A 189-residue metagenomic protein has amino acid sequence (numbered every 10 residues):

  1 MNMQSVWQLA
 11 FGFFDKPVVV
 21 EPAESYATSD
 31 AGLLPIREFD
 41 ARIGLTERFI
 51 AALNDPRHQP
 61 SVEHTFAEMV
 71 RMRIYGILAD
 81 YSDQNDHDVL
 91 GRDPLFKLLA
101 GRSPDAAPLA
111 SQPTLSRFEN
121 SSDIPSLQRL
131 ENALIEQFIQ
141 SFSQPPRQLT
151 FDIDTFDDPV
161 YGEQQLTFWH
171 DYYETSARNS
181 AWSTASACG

Functional and structural regions predicted by a protein language model:
M1-G189: Dynamic "connector" segments at or just before major functional cores
